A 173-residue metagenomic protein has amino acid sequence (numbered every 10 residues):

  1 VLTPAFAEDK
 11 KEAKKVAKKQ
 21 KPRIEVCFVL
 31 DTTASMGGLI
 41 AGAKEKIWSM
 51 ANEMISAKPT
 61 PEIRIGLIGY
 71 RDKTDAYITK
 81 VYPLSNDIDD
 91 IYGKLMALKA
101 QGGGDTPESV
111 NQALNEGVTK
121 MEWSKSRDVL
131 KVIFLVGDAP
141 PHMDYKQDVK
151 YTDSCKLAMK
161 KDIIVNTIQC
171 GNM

Functional and structural regions predicted by a protein language model:
V1-T3: Bacterial N-terminal signal peptides
F6-M173: Divalent cation-coordinating acidic motifs and surrounding scaffolds that mediate Ca2+/Mg2+/Mn2+/Zn2+-dependent binding
